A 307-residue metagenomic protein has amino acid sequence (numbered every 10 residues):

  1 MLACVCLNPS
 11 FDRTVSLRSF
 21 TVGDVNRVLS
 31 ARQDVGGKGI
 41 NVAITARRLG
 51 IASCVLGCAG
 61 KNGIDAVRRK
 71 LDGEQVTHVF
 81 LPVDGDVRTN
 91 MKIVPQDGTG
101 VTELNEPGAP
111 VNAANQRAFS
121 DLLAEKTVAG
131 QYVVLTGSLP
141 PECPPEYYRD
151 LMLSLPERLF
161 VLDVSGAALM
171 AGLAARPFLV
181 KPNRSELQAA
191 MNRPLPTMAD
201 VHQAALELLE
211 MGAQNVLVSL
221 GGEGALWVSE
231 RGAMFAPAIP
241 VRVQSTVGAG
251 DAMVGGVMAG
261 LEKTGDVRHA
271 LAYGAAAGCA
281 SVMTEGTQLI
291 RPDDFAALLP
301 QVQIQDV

Functional and structural regions predicted by a protein language model:
M1-L56, I64-A66: Glycine-rich phosphate/adenosyl-contacting loop at the front of the ribokinase-like
C4-L7, G57, F80, V134-L135 (+3 more regions): General beta-strand structural signal in soluble alpha/beta enzymes
D24, R48-Q131, A297-V307: Conserved N-terminal subdomain of the carbohydrate kinase-like
I44, M91-I93, G224-V228: Short beta-strand scaffold segments in enzyme catalytic cores
A46, N183, G250: Short, conserved phosphate/pyrophosphate- and ester-handling motifs at nucleotide-, phospho-/glycolipid
G130-P140: Short acidic, glycine-rich surface-loop motifs adjacent to enzyme active sites
P145-R231: Conserved phosphate/ATP/ADP-binding segment of small-molecule kinases
A171, M198-V307: Conserved phosphate-binding/catalytic region of the ribokinase-like
